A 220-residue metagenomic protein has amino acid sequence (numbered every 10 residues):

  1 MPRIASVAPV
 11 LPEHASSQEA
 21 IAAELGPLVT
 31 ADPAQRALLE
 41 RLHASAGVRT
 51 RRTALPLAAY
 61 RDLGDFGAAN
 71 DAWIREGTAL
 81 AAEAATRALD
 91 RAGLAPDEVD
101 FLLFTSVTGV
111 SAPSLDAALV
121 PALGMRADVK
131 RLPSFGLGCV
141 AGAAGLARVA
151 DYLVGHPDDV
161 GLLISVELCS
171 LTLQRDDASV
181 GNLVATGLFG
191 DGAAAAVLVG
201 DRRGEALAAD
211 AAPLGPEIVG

Functional and structural regions predicted by a protein language model:
M1-E76, R175-G220: Condensing-enzyme catalytic core mediating Claisen C-C bond formation in acyl metabolism
P2-R3, F101, V160-G161: Beta-sheet entry/capping signal
P56, L102, P133: Residue-level "edge-of-site" marker
I74-R75, A79-T86, D90-D97, T108-G220: Acyl-thioester C-C bond-transforming condensing/cleaving domain
D100-S106: Short glycine-rich or small-residue beta-strand-to-loop segments that form or flank ligand, phosphate, metal/Fe-S
